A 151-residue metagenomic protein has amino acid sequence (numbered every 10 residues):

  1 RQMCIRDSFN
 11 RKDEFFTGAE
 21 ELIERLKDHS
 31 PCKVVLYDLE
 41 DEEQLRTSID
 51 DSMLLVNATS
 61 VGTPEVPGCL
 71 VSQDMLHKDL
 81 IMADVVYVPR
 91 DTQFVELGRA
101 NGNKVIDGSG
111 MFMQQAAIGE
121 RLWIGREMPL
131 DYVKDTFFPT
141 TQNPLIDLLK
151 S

Functional and structural regions predicted by a protein language model:
R1-I5: Short, small-residue-biased leader/transition segments that mark boundaries at the very start of proteins
R6-S30, L39: NAD(P)-binding Rossmann-fold cofactor-contacting core
F16-A19, P64, D91, S109: Alpha-helix N-cap/helix-start motif
T17-E21, P67, Q115-I118: Short, charged, surface-exposed secondary-structure boundary motifs
E24-D28, M53, W123-R126: Short, hinge-like loop/turn segments at secondary-structure boundaries
C32-V105: Rossmann-like adenosine-cofactor binding region
V85-S151: Adenosine-phosphate binding glycine-rich loop
